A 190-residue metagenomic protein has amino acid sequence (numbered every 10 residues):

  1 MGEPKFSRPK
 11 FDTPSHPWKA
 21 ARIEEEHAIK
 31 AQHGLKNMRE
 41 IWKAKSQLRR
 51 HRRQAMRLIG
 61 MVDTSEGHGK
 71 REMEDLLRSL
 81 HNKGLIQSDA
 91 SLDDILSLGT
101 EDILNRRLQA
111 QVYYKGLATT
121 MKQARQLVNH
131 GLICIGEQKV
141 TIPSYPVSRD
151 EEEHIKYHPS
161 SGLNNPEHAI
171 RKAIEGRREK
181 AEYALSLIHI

Functional and structural regions predicted by a protein language model:
M1-K115, C134, Q138-L187: Ferredoxin-like alpha/beta domains used as RNA- or RNAP-binding modules
A118-K122: Beta-rich strand-turn-strand
Q126: DNA-binding alpha-helical recognition surfaces that contact promoter or target DNA
G131: Glycine-centered, phosphate/nucleic-acid-interacting loop/turn motifs that mediate DNA/RNA or nucleotide
